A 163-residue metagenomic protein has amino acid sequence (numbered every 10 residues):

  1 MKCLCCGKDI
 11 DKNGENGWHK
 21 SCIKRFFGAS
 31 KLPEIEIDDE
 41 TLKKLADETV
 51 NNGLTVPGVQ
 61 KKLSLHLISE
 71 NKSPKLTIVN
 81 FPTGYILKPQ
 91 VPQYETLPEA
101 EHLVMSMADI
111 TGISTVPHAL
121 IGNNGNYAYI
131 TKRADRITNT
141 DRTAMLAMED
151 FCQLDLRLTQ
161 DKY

Functional and structural regions predicted by a protein language model:
M1-T41: Regulatory N- and C-terminal appendages and interdomain linkers associated with kinase/kinase-like NTP transferase
L32-P33, D161-Y163: Short secondary-structure transition/capping segments
L42-K162: Conserved ATP-binding subdomain of kinase catalytic cores across diverse folds
